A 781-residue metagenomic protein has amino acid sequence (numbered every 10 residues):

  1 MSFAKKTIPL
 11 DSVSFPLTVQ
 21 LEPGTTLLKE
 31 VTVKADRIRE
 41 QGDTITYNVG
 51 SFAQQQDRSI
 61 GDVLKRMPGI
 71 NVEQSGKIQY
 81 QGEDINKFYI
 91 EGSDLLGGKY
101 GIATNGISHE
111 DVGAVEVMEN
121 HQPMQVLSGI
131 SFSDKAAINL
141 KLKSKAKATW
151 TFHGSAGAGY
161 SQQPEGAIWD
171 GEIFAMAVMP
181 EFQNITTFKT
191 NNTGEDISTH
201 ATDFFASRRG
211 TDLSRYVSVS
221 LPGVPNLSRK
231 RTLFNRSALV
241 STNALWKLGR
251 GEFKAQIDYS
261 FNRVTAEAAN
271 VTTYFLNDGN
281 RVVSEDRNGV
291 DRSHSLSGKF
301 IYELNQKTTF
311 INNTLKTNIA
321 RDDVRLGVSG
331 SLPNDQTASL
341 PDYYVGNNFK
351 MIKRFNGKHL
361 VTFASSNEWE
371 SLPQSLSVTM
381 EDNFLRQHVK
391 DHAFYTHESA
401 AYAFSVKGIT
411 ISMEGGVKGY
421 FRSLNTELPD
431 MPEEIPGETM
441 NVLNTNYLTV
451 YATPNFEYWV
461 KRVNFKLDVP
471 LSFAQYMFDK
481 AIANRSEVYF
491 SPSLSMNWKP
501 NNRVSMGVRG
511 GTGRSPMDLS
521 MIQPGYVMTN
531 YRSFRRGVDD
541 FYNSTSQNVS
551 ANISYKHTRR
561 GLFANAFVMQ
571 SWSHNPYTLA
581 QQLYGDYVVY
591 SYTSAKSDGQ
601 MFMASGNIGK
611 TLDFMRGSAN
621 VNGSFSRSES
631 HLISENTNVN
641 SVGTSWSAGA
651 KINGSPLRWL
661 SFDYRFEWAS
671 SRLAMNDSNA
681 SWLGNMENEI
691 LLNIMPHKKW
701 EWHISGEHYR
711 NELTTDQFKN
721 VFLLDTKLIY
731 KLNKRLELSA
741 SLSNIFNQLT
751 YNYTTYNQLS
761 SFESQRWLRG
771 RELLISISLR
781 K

Functional and structural regions predicted by a protein language model:
S2-V33: Long luminal/extracellular ectodomains of secretory-pathway precursor proteins
T7-F15, A35-D322, Q336-E368, A401-M413 (+14 more regions): Membrane-proximal, glycine/serine-rich, low-complexity loop/turn segments characteristic of large bacterial
S128-I130, F188, I197-D203, A266-R281 (+15 more regions): Outer-membrane beta-barrel translocator domains and adjoining extracellular loop/strand segments of Gram-negative
Q163-E165, T232-F234, N288-H294, P333-Y343 (+10 more regions): Replace "Gram-negative outer membrane beta-barrel proteins" with "bacterial and organellar outer membrane beta-barrel
L245-N262, D291-L326, N334-A481, K499 (+5 more regions): Face-selective signature of the C-terminal outer-membrane beta-barrel domain
Y542-N548, V568-S605: Signature for the C-terminal beta-barrel architecture of outer-membrane proteins
S647-S670, A680-K781: Conserved C-terminal beta-signal and adjacent last beta-strands/turns of outer-membrane beta-barrel proteins
